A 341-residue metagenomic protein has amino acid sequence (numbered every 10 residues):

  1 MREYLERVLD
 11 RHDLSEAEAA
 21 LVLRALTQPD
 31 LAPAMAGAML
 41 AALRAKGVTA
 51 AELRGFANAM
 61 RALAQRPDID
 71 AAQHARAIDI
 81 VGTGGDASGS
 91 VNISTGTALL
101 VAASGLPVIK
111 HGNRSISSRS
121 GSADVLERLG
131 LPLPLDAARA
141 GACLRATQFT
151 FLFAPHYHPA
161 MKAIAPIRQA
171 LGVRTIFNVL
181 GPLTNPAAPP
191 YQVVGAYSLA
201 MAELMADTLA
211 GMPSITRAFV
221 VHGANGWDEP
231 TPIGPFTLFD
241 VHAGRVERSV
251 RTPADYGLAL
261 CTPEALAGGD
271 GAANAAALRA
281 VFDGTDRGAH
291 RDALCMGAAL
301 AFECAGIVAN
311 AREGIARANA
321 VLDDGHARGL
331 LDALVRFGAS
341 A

Functional and structural regions predicted by a protein language model:
M1-H12, I80-D86: N-terminal basic/disordered segments at the start of proteins
Y4-R7, L14, A62-Q65, A72 (+4 more regions): Glycine-rich anion-binding loops and their surrounding alpha/beta cores
V8-R54, R61-I69, A293: N-terminal glycine-rich anion-binding loops that anchor highly charged ligand groups
A38, G96-L100, A293, G297-L300: Short amphipathic alpha-helical face segments that pack within enzyme cores and frequently flank/anchor catalytic
L40, V91-T147: A glycine-rich phosphate/pyrophosphate-binding beta-strand-loop-alpha-helix module
G47-G112: Active-site cofactor/substrate anionic-group-binding motifs, chiefly glycine- and Lys/Arg-rich phosphate-binding loops
G82-A87, G112-S118, Y157, A224-N225: Acidic, glycine-rich active-site loops and adjacent beta-strand->loop/helix elements that engage anionic groups
